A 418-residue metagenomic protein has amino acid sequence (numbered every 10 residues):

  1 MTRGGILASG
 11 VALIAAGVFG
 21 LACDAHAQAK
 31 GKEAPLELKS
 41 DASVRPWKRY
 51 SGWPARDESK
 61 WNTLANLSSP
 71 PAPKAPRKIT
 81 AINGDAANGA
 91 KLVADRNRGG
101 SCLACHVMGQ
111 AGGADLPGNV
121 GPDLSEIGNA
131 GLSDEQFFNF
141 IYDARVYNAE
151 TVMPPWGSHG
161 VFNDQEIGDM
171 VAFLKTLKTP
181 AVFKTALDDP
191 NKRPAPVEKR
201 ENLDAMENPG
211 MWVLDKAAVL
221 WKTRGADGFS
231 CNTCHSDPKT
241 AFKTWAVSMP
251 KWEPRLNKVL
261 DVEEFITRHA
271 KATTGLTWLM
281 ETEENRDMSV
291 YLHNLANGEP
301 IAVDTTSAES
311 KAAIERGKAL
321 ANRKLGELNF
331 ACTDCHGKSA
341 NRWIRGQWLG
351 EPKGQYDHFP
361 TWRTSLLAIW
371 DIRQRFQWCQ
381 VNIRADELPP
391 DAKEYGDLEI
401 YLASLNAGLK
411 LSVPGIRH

Functional and structural regions predicted by a protein language model:
M1-G5: Positively charged n-region of N-terminal signal peptides that target proteins for export
I6-S9, L13-D85, E135, F140-D143 (+7 more regions): Post-cleavage N-terminal segment of exported redox proteins
R98, D227, L328: Short metal-coordination and nucleic-acid-contact micro-motifs, chiefly zinc-binding Cys/His arrays
R98, M108, D143-Y147, Y291-N294: Glycine-rich, acidic and aromatic/proline-enriched surface loops and short helix-turn segments that act as binding
L103-Y142, V152-S158, V197-E198, W212-D215 (+2 more regions): Gly/Gly-Pro-rich "capping" loops immediately C-terminal to redox-active cysteine motifs in periplasmic/lumenal
A218, R224, H293-R345: Surface-exposed interaction/gating patches
